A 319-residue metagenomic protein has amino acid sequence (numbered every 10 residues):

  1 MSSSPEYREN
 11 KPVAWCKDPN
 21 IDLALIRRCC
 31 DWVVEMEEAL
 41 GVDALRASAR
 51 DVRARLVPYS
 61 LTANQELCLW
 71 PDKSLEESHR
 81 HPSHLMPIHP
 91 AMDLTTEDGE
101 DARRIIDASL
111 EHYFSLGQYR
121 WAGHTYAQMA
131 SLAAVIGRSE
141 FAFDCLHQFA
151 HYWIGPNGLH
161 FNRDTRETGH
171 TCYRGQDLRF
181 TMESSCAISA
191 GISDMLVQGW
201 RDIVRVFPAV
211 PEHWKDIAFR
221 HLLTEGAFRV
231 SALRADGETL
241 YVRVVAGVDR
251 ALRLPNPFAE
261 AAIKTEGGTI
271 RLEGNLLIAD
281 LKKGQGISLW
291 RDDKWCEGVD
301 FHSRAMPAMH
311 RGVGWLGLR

Functional and structural regions predicted by a protein language model:
M1-C16, Q198, F207-V210: Conserved active-site neighborhood of enzyme catalytic/cofactor-binding cores
S2-S4, P19, P90, P211 (+1 more regions): Alpha-helix initiation/capping motif
R8-P12, D101, R243-V244, D300: Short conserved micro-motifs at the rims of enzyme active sites and ligand-binding pockets
W15, S78-R80, R220-L223: Short Gly/Pro-enriched turn/cap motifs at secondary-structure boundaries
N20-I203, L240: Active-site core of glycosidic bond-cleaving carbohydrate-active enzymes
E140-R319: Non-catalytic C-terminal accessory modules of carbohydrate-active enzymes
